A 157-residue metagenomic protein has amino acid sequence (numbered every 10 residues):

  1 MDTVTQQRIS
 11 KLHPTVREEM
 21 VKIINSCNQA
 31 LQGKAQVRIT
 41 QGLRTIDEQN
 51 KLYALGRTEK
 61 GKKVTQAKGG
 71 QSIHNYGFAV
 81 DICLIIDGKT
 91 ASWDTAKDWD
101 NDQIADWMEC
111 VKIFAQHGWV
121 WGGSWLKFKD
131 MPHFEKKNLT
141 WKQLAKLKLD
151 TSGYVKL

Functional and structural regions predicted by a protein language model:
M1-T140, D150, Y154-K156: Cell-envelope/glycan interface and biosynthesis
